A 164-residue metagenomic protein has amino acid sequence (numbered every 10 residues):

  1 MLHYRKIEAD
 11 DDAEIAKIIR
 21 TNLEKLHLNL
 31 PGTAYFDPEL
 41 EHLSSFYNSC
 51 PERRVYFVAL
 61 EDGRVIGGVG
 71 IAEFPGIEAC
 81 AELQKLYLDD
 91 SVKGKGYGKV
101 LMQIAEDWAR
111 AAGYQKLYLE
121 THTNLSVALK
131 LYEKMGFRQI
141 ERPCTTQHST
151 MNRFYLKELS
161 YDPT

Functional and structural regions predicted by a protein language model:
L2, K6-Q84, D89-S91, M102-I104 (+3 more regions): Acetyl-CoA-dependent GNAT
L26, K95, A111-Q115: Short coil/turn segments at alpha/beta junctions that flank glycine-rich nucleotide-binding fingerprints
G63, G67, G96-G98, G136: Conserved phosphate-binding and hydrolysis motifs of nucleotide-dependent enzymes
E78, G96, V127: Residues that form or flank phosphate/diphosphate-binding pockets in enzymes that use nucleotide phosphates
L88, Y97, Y114, F137: Short phosphate-binding/catalytic loops that engage adenosine nucleotides
D89-K95, T123: Active-site acidic-Proline motif in GNAT/NAT acetyltransferases
V100-K116, L131: Conserved acyl-CoA
Q115-T164: C-terminal "cap" of GNAT-fold acetyltransferases
